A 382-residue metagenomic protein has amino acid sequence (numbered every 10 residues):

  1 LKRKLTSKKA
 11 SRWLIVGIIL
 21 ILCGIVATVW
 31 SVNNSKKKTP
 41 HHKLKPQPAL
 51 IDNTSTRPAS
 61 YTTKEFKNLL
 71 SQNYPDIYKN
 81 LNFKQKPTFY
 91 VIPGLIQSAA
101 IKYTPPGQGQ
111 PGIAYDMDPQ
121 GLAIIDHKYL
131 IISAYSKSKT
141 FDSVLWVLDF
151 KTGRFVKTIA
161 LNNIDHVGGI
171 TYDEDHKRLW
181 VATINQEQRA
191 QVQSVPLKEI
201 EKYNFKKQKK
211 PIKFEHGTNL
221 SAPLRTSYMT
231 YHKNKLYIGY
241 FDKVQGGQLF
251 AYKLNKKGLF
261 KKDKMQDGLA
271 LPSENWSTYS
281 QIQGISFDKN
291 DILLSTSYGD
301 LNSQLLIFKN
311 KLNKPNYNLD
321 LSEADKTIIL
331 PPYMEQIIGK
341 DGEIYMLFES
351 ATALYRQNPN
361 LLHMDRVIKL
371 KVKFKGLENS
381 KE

Functional and structural regions predicted by a protein language model:
K2-G109, R366-E382: Sequence/structural signature of beta-propeller modules and their immediately flanking N-terminal secretory/stalk
A59, T63-L70, K102-F141: Beta-strand-rich domains and repeat architectures in extracellular enzymes and scaffolds, especially beta-propellers
Q110-Y115, I159-N163, G217-A222, S273-T278 (+1 more regions): Surface loop/turn motifs at the tips and blade-to-blade linkers of beta-strand repeat domains
G112-D126, G168-K177, S221-Y237, Q283-D288 (+2 more regions): Structural signature of eukaryotic scaffold interfaces centered on beta-propeller domains
M117-Q120, W146, F150-R178: Blade-loop segments of beta-propeller domains
K139-W146, E187-E199, V244-N255, D300-K311 (+1 more regions): Structural motif
S273-P315: Loop/turn-rich, solvent-exposed surfaces of beta-rich toroidal or solenoidal domains
S277-T278, P315-D341: Conserved blade-ending motifs and adjacent loop-strand segments that build the rim/top face of beta-propeller domains
